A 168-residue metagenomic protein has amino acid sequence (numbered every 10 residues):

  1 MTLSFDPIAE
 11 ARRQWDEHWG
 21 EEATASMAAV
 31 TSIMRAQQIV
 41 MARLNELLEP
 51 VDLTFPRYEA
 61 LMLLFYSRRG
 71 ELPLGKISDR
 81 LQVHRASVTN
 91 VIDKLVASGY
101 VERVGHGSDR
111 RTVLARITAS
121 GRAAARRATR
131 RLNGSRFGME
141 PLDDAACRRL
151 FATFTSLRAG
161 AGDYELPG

Functional and structural regions predicted by a protein language model:
M1-E21, A145-G168: C-terminal regulatory/oligomerization modules of transcriptional regulators
M1-V51: N-terminal leader segment of winged-helix/HTH proteins
T24, M34, Q38-H84, G168: N-terminal helix-turn-helix DNA-binding core of bacterial DNA-binding proteins
M27-V30, M34, Q38, Q82 (+3 more regions): Short amphipathic alpha-helical segments with heptad-repeat character
V40, L81, A124-E140, L157-Y164: Alpha-helical linker/hinge and terminal dimerization helices associated with HTH transcriptional regulators
L74, I92-D93: Short, hydrophobic-biased segments on the C-terminal half of alpha helices that form "recognition helices"
D93-A152: Charged, amphipathic alpha-helical coiled-coil/dimerization segments
